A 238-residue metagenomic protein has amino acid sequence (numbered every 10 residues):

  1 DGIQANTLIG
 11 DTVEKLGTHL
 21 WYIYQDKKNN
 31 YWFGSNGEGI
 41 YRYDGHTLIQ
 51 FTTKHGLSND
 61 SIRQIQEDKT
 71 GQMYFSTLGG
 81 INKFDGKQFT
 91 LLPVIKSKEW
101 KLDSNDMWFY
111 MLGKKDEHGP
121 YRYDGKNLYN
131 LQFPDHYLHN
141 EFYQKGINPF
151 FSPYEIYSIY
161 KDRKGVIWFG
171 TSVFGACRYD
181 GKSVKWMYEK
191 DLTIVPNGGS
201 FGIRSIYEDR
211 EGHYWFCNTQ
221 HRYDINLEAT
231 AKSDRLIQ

Functional and structural regions predicted by a protein language model:
D1-Q238: Carboxylate-rich, polar loop motifs that coordinate divalent cations or form catalytic acidic clusters
